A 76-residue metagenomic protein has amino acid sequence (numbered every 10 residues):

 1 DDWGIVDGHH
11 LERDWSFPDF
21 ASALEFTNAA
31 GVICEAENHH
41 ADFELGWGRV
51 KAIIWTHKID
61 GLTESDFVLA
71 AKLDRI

Functional and structural regions predicted by a protein language model:
D1-D14, P18-L24, N28-I76: Long, contiguous binding/interaction regions
